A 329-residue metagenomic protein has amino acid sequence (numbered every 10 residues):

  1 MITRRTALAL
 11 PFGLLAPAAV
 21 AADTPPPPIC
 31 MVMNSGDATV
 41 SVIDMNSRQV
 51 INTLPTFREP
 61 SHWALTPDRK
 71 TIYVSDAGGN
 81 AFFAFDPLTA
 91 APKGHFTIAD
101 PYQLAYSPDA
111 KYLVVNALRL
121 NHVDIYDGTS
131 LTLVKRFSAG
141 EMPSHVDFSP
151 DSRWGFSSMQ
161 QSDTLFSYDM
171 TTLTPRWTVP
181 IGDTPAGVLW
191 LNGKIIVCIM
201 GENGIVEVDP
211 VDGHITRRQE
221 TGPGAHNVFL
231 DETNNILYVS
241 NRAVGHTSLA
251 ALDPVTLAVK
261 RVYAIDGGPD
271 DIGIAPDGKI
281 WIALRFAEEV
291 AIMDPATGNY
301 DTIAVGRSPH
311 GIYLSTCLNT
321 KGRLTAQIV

Functional and structural regions predicted by a protein language model:
M1-L15: N-terminal secretory signal peptides and thylakoid transit peptides that target proteins across membranes
P11, A21-V329: Predominantly soluble domains enriched in secretory-pathway, periplasmic, or organellar proteins
P17-A19: C-terminal segment of classical bacterial N-terminal signal peptides
